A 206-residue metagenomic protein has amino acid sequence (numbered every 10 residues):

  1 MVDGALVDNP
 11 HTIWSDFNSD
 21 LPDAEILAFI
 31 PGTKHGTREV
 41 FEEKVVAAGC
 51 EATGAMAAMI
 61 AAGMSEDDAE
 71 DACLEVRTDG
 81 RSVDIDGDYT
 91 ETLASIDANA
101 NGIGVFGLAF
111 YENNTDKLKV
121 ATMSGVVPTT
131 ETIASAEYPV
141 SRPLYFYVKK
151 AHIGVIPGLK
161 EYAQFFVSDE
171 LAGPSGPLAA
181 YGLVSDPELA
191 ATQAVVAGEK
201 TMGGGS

Functional and structural regions predicted by a protein language model:
M1-S206: Flexible loop/hinge segments at secondary-structure junctions
